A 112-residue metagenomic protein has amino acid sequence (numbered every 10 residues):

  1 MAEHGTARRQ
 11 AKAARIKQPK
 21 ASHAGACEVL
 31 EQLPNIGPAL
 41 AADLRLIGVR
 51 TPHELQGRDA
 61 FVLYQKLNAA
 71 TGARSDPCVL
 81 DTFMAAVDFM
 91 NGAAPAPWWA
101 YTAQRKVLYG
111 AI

Functional and structural regions predicted by a protein language model:
A2-V29, A70, C78: Long, highly charged, low-complexity intrinsically disordered interaction regions that mediate electrostatic DNA/RNA
V29-Q32, D43, E54: Residue-level recognition of specific faces of alpha-helices
A39-I47: Catalytic DNA-binding helix-loop module of base-excision-repair DNA glycosylases/AP lyases
V49, G57-A60: ATP/adenylate-binding site constellation spanning eukaryotic-like Ser/Thr protein kinases, ABC-transporter
A60-C78: Phosphate-backbone recognition surface of nucleic-acid-processing proteins
G72-I112: A basic, often C-terminal nucleic-acid-binding module that engages the phosphate backbone, implemented in DNA
